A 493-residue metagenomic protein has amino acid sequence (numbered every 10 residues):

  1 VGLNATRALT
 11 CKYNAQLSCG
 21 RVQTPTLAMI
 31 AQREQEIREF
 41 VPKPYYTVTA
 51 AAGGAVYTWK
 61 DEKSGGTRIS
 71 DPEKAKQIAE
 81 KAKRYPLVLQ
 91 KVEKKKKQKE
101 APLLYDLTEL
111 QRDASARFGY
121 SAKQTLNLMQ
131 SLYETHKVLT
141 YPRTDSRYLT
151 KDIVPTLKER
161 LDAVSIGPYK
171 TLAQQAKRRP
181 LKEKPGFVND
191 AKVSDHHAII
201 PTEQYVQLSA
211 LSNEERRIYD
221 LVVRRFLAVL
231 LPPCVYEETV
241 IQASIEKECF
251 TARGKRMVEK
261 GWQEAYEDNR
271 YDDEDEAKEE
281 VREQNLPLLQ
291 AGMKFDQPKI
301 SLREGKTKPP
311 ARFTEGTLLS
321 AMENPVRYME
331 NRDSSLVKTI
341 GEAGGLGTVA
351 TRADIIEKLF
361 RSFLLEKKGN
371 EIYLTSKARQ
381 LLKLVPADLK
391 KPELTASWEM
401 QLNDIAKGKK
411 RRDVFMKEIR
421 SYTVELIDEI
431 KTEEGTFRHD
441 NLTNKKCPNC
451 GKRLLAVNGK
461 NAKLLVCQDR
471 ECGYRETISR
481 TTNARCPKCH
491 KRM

Functional and structural regions predicted by a protein language model:
V1-K96, P180, V193-T251, R256 (+1 more regions): Phosphate-backbone binding and catalysis cores of DNA-processing enzymes
A15-L17, Q98, G186-F187, K306: Alpha-helical hydrophobic/aromatic positions enriched in membrane-embedded helices and signal peptides
L17, G65, E100, S115 (+2 more regions): Short, flexible active-site loop motifs that bind/organize anionic cofactors or intermediates
E39, E93, A122-K123, N127 (+2 more regions): Basic, low-complexity terminal or inter-domain segments flanking catalytic cores
F40-W59, L87-L128, T314, L336 (+1 more regions): C-terminal accessory/connector segments of nucleic-acid motor ATPases
T135-H136, S362: Alpha-helix C-caps/helix-loop-beta hinges
